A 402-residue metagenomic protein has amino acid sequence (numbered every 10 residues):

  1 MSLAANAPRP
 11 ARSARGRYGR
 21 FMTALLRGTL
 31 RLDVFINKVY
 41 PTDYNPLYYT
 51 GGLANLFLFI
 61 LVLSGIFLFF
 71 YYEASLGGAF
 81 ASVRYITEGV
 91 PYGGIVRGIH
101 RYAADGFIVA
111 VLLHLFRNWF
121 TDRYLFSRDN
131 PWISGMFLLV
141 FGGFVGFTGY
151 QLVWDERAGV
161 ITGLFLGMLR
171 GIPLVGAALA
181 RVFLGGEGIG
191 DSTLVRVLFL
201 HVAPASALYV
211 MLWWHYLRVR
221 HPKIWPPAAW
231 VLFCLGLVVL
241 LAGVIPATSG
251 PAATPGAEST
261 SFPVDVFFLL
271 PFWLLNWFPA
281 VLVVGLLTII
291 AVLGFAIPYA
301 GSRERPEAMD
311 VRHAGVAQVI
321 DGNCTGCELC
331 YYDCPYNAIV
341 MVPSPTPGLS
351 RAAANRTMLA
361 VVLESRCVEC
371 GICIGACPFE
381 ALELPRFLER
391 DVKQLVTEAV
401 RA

Functional and structural regions predicted by a protein language model:
M1-M22: Short, non-transmembrane cytosolic segments of multipass membrane proteins
R15-I36, A54: N-terminal juxtamembrane/topogenic regions of multi-pass membrane proteins
T29, V39-F70, A81-H100, G106 (+4 more regions): Membrane-embedded alpha-helical bundles of multi-pass integral membrane proteins
E73-L76: Juxtamembrane interfacial secondary-structure elements that flank transmembrane helices in multi-pass membrane proteins
G322-C324, C367: Short Cys/His-rich zinc-binding micro-motifs
L329-N355, V361, I372-R390: Iron-sulfur cluster-binding cysteine motifs and their immediate structural context in ferredoxin-like electron-transfer
V396-A402: Extracellular/periplasmic ectodomains of large secreted or surface enzymes and adhesion receptors
